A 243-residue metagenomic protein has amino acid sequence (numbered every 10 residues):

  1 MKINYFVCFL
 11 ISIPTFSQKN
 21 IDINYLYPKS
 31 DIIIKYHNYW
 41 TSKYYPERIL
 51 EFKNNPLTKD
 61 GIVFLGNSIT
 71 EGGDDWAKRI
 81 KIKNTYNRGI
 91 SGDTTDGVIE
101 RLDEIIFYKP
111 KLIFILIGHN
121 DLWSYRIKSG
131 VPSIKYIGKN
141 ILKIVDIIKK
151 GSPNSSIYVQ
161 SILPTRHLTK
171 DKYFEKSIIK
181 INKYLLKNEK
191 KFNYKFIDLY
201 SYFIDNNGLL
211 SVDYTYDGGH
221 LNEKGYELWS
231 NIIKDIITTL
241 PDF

Functional and structural regions predicted by a protein language model:
M1-V63, Y108, T238-F243: N-terminal secretory targeting modules
V63-L65, Y86: Conserved beta-strand elements of the Class I
T70-Y86, T95-Y136, I162-R166: Oxyanion-hole/transition-state-stabilizing segment in secreted/luminal serine hydrolases and related acyltransferases
R88-T95, I127-G138, D171-I178, G219 (+1 more regions): Flexible, glycine- and charge-enriched loops at secondary-structure boundaries
L102, I141-V145, N182: Generic structural signal for well-ordered alpha-helices, preferentially at hydrophobic/aromatic core positions
L116-G118, L142, Y158: Conserved, well-ordered alpha-helix/loop/beta-strand core segments that scaffold catalytic motifs
S152-S156: A short helix->loop->beta-strand "cap" motif at the edges of active sites that frequently abuts
L163-F243: Catalytic His-Asp segment of secreted/periplasmic serine-dependent ester chemistry enzymes
